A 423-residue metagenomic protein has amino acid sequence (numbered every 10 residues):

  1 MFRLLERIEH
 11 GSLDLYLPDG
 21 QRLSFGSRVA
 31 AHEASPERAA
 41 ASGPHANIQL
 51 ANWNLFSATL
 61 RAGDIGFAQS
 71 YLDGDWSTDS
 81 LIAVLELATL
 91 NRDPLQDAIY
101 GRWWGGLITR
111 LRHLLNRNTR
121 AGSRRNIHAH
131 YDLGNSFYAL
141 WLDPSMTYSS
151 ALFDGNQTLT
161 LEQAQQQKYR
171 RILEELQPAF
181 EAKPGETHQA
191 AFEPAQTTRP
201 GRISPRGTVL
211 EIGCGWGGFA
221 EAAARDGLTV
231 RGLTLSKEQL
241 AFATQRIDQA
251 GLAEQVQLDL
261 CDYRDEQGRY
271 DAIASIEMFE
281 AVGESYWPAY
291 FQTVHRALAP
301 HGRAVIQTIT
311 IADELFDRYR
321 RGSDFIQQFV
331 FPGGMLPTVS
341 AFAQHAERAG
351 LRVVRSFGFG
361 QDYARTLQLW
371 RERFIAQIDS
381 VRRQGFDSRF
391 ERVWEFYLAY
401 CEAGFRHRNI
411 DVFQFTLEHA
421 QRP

Functional and structural regions predicted by a protein language model:
M1-Q165, R171, P178-F180: Feature captures hydrophobic
P205-G213: Conserved class I S-adenosyl-L-methionine
W216-L228: Conserved SAM-binding loop of SAM-dependent methyltransferases across substrates and taxa, primarily the Class I
A243-T244: Conserved SAM-binding loop
R264-A274: A short acidic, Gly/Pro-enriched loop at the edge of an enzyme's catalytic core that lines a small-molecule cofactor
P288-P300: A short glycine-rich, Lys/Arg-flanked "PGG" loop and its adjoining helix->strand segment in the class I
H301-I309: Conserved beta-strand signature within the Rossmann-like core of class I S-adenosyl-L-methionine
T310-P423: Substrate-binding/catalytic lobe of Class I Rossmann-like enzymes that use SAM or dcSAM, i.e., the mid-to-C-terminal
